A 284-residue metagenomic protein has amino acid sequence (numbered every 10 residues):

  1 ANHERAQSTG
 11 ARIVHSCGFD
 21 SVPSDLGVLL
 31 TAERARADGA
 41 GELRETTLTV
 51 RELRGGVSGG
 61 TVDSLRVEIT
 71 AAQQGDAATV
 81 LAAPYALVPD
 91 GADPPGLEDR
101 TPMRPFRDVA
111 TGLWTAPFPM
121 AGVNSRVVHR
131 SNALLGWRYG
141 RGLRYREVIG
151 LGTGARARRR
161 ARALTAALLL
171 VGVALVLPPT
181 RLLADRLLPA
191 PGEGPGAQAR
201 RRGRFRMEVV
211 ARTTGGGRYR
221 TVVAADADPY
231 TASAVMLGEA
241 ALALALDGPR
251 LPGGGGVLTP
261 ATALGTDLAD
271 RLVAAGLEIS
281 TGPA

Functional and structural regions predicted by a protein language model:
A1-A11: Rossmann-fold NAD(P)-binding glycine/threonine-rich loop
Q7, S21-V22, G27-L29, E33-A284: C-terminal catalytic/substrate-binding lobe primarily of soluble NAD(P)-dependent oxidoreductases
I13-H15, L48: General beta-strand structural signal in soluble alpha/beta enzymes
H15-S21: Active-site nucleophile and cofactor-binding loops and adjacent substrate-binding regions of central metabolic enzymes
